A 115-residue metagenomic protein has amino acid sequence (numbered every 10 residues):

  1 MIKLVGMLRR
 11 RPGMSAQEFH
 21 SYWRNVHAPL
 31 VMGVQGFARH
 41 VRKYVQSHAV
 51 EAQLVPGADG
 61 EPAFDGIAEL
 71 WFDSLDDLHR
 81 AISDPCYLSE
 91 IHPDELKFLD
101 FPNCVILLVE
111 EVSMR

Functional and structural regions predicted by a protein language model:
M1-R115: Macromolecular interaction modules
